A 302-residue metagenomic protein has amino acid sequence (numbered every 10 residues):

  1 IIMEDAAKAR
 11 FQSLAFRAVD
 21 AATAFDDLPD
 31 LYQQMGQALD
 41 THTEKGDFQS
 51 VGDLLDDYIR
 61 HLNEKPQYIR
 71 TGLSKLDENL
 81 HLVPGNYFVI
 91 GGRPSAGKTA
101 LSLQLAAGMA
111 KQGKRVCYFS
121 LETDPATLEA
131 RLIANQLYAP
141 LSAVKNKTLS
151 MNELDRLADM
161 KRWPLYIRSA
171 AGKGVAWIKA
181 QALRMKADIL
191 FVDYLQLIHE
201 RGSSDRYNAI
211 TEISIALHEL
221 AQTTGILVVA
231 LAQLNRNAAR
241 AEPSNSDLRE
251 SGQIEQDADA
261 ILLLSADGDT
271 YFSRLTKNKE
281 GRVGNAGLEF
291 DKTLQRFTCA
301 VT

Functional and structural regions predicted by a protein language model:
I1-R60: Short, small/acidic-rich helices and loops at N termini and domain boundaries of DNA replication/processing enzymes
K8, R70-L73, A126, M151-L154 (+3 more regions): Amphipathic alpha-helical transducer elements in NTP-driven molecular machines
K45-A139, A176: The Walker A/P-loop phosphate-binding site
D77, G108-K186, E200-R201, A286-K292 (+1 more regions): Cytosolic-facing regulatory segments adjacent to core modules
N79, S95, L149, E212-T302: Phosphate-binding/switch region of NTP-binding enzymes
F88-I90, C117-F119, R168, V229 (+1 more regions): Hydrophobic/aromatic beta-strand patches that form the interior of the parallel beta-sheet core in alpha/beta enzyme
V89, I189-F191: Structural motif
Y194: Walker B catalytic acidic pair
